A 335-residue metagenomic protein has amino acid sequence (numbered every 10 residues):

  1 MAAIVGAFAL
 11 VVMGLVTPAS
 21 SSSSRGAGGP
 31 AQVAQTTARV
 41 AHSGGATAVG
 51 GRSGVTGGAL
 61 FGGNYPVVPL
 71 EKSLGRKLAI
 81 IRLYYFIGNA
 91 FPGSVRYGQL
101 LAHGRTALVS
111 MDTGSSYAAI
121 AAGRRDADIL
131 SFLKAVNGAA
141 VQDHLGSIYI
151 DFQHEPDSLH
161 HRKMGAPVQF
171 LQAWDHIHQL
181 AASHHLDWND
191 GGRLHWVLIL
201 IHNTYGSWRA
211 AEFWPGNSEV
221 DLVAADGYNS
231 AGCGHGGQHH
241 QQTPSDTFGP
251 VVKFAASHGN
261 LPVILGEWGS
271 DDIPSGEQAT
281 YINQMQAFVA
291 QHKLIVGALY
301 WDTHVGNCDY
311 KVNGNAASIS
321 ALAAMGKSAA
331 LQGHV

Functional and structural regions predicted by a protein language model:
M1-G6: N-terminal export and membrane-targeting signals
A9-S43: C-terminal region of N-terminal signal peptides and the immediate post-cleavage residues of exported proteins
S53-H144, T247, V251, E277-I295 (+1 more regions): N-terminal carbohydrate-binding/catalytic regions of secreted carbohydrate-active enzymes
G63-N64, L83-F86, S110-G114, D151-D157 (+4 more regions): Active-site-proximal beta-strand/loop segments in catalytic clefts of secreted hydrolases
G75-L78, N217-V223, N260: Glycine-enriched alpha-helix->loop->beta-strand junction motifs that scaffold or abut catalytic
I81-Y84, S115-R124, R162-P167, G237-Q242 (+1 more regions): The substrate-binding groove and active-site-proximal loops of carbohydrate-active enzymes, especially glycoside
S94-D112, Y228-I273: Glycoside hydrolase catalytic-domain groove-lining segments
A127-L222, D226-T247, S275-Y281, N307-A329: Active-site cleft segment of glycoside hydrolase catalytic domains centered on the general acid/base Glu
